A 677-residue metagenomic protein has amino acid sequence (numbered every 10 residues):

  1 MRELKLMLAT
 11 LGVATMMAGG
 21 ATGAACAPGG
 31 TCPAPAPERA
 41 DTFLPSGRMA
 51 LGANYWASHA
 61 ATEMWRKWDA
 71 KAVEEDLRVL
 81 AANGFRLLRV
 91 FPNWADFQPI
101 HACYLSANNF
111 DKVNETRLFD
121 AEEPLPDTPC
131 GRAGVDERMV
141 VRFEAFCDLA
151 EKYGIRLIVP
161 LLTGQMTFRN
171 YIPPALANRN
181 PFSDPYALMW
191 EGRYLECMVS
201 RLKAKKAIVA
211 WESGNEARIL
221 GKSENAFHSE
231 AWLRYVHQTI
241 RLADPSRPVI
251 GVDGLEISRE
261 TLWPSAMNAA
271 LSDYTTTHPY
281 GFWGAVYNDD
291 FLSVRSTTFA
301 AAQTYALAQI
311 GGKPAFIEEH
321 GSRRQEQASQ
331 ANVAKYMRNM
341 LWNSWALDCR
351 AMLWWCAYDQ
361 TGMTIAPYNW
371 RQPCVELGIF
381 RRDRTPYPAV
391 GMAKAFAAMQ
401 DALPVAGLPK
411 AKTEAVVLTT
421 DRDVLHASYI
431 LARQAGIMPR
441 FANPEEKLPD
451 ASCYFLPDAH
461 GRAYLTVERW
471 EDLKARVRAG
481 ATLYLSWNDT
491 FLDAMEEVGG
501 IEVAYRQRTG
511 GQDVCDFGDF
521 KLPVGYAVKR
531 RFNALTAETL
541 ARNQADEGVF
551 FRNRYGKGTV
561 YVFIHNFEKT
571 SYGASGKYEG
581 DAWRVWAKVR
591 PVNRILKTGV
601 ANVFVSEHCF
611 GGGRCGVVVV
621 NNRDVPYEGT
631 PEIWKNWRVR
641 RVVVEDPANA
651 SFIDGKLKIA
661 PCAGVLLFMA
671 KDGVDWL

Functional and structural regions predicted by a protein language model:
T22-V90, T598-G612, V620-P626, I633 (+2 more regions): Mature N-terminal, pre-catalytic/accessory segment of carbohydrate-active enzymes
P35-A40, A72-D76, R193-V199, L255-M267 (+4 more regions): Alpha-helical scaffolding within the catalytic cores of extracellular/periplasmic polymer-degrading hydrolases
E38-M267, S272: Active-site mouth of glycoside hydrolases
F227, S246-Q325, D359: Glycoside hydrolase catalytic-domain groove-lining segments
E256, L431-P449: A short, well-structured beta->alpha microelement
H320, Q325, V333-Q372: Substrate-binding cleft of secreted/luminal carbohydrate-active enzymes
W355-E414: Aromatic-rich peripheral "rim/lid" segments of glycoside hydrolase catalytic domains that contact and position glycan
R462-L677: A conserved amphipathic helix/loop scaffold that creates a polar/acidic microenvironment used either to coordinate
